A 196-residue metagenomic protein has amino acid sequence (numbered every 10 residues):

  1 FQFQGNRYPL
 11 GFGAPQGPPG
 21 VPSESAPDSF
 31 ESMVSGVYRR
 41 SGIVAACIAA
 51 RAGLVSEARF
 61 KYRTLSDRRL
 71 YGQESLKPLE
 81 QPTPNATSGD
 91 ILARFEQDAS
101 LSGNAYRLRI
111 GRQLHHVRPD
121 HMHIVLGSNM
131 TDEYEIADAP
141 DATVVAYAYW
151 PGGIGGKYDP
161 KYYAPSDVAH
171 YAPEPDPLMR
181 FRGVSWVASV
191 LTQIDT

Functional and structural regions predicted by a protein language model:
F1-T196: Structured, contiguous alpha/beta core segments that scaffold functional sites
